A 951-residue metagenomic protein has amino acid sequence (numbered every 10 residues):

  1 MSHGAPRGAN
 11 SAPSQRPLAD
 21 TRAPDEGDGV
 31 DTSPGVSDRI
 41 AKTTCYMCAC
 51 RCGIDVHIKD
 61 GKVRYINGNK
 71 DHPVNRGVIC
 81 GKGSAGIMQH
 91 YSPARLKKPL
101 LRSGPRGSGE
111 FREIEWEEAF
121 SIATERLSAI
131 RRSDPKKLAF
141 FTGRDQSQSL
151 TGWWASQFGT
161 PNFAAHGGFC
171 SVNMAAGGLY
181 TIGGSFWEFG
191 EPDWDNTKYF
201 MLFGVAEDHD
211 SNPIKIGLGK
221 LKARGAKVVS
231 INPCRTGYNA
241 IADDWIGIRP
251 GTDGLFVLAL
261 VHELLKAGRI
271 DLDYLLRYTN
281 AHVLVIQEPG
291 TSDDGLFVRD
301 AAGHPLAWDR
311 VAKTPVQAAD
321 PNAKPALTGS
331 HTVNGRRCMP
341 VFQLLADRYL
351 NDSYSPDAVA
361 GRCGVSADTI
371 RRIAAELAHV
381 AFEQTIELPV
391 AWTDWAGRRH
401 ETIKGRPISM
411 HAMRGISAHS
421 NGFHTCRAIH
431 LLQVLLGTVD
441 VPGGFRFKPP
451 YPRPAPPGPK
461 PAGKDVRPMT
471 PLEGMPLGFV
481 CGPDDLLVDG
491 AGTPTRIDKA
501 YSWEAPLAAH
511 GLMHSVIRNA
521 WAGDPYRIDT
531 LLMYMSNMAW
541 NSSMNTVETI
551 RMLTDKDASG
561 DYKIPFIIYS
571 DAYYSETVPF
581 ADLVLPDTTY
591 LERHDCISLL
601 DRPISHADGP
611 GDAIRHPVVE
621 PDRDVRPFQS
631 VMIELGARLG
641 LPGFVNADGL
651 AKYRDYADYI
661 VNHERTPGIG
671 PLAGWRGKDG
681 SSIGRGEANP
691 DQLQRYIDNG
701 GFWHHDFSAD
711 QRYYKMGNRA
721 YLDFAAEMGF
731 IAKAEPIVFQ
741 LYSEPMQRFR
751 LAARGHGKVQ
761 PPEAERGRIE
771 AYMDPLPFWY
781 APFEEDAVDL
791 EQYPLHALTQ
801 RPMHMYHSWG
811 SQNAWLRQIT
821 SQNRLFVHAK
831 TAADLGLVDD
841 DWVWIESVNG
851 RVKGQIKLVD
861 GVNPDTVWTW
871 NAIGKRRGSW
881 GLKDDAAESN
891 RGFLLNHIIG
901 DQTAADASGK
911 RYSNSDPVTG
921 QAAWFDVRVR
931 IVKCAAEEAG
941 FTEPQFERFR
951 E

Functional and structural regions predicted by a protein language model:
M1-L327, C338, L344-L345, D357 (+8 more regions): N-terminal export/assembly segments and adjacent metallocofactor-ligating motifs of anaerobic energy-metabolism
H3, A12, H616-V618, F628-E687 (+3 more regions): Long, contiguous, secondary-structure-rich segments that constitute the structural scaffold of globular domains
R51-I54, P73, Q146-L150, S171-N173 (+19 more regions): Flexible loop/turn segments at secondary-structure boundaries
K98-E118, R269-A374, P442, T470-G492 (+6 more regions): N-terminal leader/propeptide and maturation segments of large enzyme subunits in energy/redox metabolism and hydrolases
A119-L138, G190-T197, R348-N351, R371-V390 (+2 more regions): Glycine-rich phosphate/diphosphate-binding loops that line cofactor/substrate pockets in enzymes
T151-A226, S230, L255, H430-F580 (+4 more regions): Extended redox/cofactor-interaction regions of prokaryotic respiratory oxidoreductases
G237, A581-A613: Flexible glycine/proline-rich, aromatic-decorated loop/lid segments
V341-A346, N351-D352, D357-A509: Active-site phosphate/pyrophosphate-binding segments
